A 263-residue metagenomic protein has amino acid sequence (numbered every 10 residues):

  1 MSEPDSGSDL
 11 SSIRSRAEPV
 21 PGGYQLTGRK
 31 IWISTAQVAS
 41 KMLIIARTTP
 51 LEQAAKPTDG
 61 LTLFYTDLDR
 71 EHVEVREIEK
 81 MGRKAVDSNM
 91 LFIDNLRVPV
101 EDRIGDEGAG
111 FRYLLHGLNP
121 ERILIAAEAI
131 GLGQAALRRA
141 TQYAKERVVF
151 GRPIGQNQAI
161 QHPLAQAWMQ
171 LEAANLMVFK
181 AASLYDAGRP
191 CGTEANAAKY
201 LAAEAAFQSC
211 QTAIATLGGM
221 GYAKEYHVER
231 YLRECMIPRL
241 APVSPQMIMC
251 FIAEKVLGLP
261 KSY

Functional and structural regions predicted by a protein language model:
M1-P19: A gly/ser-rich beta-alpha-beta helix-loop segment of oxidoreductase catalytic cores
D5-S8, W32-T35, A54-A55, E79-D87: Short Gly/Pro-enriched turn/cap motifs at secondary-structure boundaries
S8, D102-E107: Cytochrome P450 core scaffold surrounding the K-helix E-X-X-R motif and the conserved "meander" helix-loop region
L10, P19-Y24, M90-N95, A109 (+1 more regions): Alpha-helical interface subdomain recognition
I13-S15, R29, S40-M42, L61-T62 (+4 more regions): Structural beta-strand/beta-sheet cores of well-ordered domains, especially the beta-sheet scaffolds that support
E18, I44-T48, Y65-D67, F92-D94 (+2 more regions): Short beta-strand-to-turn element immediately C-terminal to the catalytic PLP-Schiff-base lysine in fold type I
Q25-R76: A short core secondary-structure module
D69-P99: Flexible, small-/acidic-enriched active-site or ligand-binding loops
